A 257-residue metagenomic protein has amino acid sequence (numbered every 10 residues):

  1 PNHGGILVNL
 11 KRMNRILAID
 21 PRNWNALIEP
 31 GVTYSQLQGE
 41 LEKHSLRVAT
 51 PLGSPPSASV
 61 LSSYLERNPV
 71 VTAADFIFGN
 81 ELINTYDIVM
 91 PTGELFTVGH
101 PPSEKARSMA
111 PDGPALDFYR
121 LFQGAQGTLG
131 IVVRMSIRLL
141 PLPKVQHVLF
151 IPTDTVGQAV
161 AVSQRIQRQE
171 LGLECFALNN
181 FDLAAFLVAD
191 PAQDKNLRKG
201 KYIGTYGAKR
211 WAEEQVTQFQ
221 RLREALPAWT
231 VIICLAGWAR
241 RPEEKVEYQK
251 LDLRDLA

Functional and structural regions predicted by a protein language model:
P1-M13: Glycine-rich N-terminal segment of FAD-binding domains in flavoprotein oxidoreductases, spanning the beta-loop-helix
N2, V60-Y64, L187: Short secondary-structure transition/capping segments
N2-G4, H100, D112-D117, L222-P227: Glycine-rich, flexible loop segments associated with nucleotide phosphate handling
G5, V148, T230-I232: Beta-sheet entry/capping signal
R15-I19, L27-R168: FAD-binding subdomain of flavoenzyme oxidoreductases
V160-A257: C-terminal substrate-recognition/cap domain of FAD-linked oxidoreductases
